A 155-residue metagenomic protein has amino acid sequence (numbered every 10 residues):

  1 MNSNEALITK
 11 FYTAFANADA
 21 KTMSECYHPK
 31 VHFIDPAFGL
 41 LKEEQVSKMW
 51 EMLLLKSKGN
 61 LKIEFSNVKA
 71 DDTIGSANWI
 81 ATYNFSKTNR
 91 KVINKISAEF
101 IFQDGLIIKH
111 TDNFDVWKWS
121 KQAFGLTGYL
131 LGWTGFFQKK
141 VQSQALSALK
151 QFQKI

Functional and structural regions predicted by a protein language model:
M1-N17, K21, E25, P29 (+1 more regions): Short, low-complexity N-terminal intrinsically disordered segments enriched in polar/charged residues
S3, Q45, V92: Soluble or luminal CAZymes and related metallo-dependent hydrolases
L7, Q45-V46, V116, F137: Alpha-helical structural motif
I8-F11, M23-S24, V31, V46 (+3 more regions): Hydrophobic pocket/interface hotspot
F11-F15, Y27, F33, F38 (+3 more regions): Aromatic side chains
K21-T22, P29-G75: A solvent-exposed, acidic/Ser-Thr-rich amphipathic alpha-helical stretch
L54-E64, K69-I155: A beta-strand edge to alpha-helix "cap/lid" segment located at domain peripheries
